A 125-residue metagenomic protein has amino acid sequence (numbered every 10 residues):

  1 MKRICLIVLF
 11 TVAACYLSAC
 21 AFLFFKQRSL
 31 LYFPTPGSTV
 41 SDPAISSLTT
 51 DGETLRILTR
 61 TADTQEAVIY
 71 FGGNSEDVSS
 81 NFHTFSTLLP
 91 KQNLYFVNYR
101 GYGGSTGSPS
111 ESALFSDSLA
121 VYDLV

Functional and structural regions predicted by a protein language model:
M1-S47: N-terminal membrane-anchoring alpha-helices
S29-E66, N74: N-terminal cap/lid segment of alpha/beta-hydrolase-fold proteins
T54-L124: Membrane-embedded segments
